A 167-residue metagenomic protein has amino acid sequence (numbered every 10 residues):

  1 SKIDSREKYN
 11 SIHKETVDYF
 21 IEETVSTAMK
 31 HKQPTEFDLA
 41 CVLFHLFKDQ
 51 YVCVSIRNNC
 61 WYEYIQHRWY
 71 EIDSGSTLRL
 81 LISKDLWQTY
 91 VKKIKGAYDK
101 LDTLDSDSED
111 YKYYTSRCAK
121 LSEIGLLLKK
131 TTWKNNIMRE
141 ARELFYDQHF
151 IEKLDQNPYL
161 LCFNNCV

Functional and structural regions predicted by a protein language model:
S1-T27: Basic, alpha-helical nucleic-acid-binding regions used in initiation and control of genome expression
T24-V167: Intein modules and their embedded homing endonuclease domains
